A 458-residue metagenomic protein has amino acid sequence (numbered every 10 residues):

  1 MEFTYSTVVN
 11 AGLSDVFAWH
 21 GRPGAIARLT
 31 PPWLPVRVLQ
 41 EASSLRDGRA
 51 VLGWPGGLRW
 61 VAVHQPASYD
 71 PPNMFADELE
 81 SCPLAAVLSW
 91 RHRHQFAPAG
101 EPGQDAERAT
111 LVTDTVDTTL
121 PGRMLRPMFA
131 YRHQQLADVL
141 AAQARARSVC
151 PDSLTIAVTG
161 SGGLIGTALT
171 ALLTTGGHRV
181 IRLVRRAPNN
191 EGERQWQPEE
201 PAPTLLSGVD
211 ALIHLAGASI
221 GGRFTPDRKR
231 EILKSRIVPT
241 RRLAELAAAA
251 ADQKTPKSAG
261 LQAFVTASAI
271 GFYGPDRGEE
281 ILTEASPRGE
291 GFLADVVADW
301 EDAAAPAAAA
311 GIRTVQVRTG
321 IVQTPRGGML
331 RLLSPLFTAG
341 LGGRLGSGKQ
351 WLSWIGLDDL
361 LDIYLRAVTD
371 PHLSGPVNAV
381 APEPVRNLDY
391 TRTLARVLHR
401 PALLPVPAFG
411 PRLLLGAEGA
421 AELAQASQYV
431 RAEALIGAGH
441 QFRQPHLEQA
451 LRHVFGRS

Functional and structural regions predicted by a protein language model:
M1-S43: Hydrophobic ligand-binding cavity/cleft-lining segments
A27, P32-P35, E41-S44, G48-T113 (+1 more regions): Hydrophobic-ligand binding "helix-grip"
S153-L154, A168, D370-E418: Mid/C-terminal beta-alpha module of Rossmann-like enzyme folds, strongest in SDR-family dehydrogenases/epimerases
L154-G176: N-terminal Rossmann NAD(P)H-binding glycine-rich loop of SDR-like oxidoreductase domains
R194-R242: NAD(P)H-binding glycine-rich loop region in Rossmannoid oxidoreductase-like domains and their noncatalytic homologs
R241-G291: Conserved Rossmann-fold NAD(P)-dependent oxidoreductase catalytic core, especially the SDR/UDP-sugar
S268, D302-P325: Conserved beta-loop-beta element that borders a ligand/cofactor-binding pocket
S334-G343, Q350-P384: Alpha-helical substrate-binding/gating segment
